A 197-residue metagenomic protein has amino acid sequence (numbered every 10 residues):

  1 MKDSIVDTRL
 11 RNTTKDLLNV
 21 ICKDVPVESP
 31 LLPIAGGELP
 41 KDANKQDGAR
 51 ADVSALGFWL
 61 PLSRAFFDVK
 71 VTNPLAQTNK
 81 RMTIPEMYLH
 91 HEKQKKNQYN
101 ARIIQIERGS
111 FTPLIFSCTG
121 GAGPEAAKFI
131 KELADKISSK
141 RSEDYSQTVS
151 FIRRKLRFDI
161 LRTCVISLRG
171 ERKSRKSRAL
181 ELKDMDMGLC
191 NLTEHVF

Functional and structural regions predicted by a protein language model:
M1-L10: Short Cys/His-based metal-binding microdomains
T13, L17-N79, Y88-Q94, Q98-A101 (+1 more regions): Active-site metal-binding core of divalent-cation-utilizing nuclease and nuclease-like domains
L32-I34, C118-G121: Positions that flank functional sites
A65, G109-F111, E194-V196: Nucleic-acid endonuclease domains
F67-K70, K173, F197: Metal-dependent DNA phosphodiester-chemistry modules and their immediately adjacent helices/loops in DNA-processing
V71-G120, A126-K155, V165: E2/UBC-UEV (E2-variant) core
T148-E181: Non-catalytic, charged low-complexity extensions flanking SF2 helicase motor domains
R175-F197: Polybasic, low-complexity terminal segments and linkers that are predominantly intrinsically disordered and enriched
